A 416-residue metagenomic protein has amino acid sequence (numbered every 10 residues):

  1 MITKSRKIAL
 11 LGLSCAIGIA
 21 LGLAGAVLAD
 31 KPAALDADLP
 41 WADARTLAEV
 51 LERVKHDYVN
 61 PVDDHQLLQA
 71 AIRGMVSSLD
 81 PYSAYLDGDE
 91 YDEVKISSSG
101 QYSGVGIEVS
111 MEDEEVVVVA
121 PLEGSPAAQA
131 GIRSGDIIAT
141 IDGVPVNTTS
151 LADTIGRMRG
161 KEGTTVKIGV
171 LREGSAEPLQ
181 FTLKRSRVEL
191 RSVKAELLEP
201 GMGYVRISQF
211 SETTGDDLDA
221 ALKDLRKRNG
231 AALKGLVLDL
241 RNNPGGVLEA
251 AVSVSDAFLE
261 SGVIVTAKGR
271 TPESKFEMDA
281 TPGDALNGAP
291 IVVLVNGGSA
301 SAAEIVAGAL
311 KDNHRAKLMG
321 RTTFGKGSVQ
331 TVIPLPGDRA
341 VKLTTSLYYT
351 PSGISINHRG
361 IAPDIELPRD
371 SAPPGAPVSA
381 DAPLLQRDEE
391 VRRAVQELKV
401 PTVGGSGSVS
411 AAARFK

Functional and structural regions predicted by a protein language model:
I2-S83, V116, R414-K416: Terminal targeting/pro-maturation regions of precursor/exported proteins
K31-D43, L47, E52-D64, V117-A120 (+2 more regions): Cleft-lining beta-strand/loop regions that shape enzyme active-site pockets
Y58-V119, G163-K167, L171-T182, E189-S192 (+2 more regions): Extended, small/polar residue-biased N-terminal targeting/export presequences and adjacent propeptide/linker tracts
G135-I137, I354: Structural motif
G337-S346: Short acidic, Pro/Gly- and aromatic-enriched capping/linker segments at domain boundaries
A340, S352-K416: Conserved functional hotspot residues or short segments at active or partner-binding sites across diverse domains
